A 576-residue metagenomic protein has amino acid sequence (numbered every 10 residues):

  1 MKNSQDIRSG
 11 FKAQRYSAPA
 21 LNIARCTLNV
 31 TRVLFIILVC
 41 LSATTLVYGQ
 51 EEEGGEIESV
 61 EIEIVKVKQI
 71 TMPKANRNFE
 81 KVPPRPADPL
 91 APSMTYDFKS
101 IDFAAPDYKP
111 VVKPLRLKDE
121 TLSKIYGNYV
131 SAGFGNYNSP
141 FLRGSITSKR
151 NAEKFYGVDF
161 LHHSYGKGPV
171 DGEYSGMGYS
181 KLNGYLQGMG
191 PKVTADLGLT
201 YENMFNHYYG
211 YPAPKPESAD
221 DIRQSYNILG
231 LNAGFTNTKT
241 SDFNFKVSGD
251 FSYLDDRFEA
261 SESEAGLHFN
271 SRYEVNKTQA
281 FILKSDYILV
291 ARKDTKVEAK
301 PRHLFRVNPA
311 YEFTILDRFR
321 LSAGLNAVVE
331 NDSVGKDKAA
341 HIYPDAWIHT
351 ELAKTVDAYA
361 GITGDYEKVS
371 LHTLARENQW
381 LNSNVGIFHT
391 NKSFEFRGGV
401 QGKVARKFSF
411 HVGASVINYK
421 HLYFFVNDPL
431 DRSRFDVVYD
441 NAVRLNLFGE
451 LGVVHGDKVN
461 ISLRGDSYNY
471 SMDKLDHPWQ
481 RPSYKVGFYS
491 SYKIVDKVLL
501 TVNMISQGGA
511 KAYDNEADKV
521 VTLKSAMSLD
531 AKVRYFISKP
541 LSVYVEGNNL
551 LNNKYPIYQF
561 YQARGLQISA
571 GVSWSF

Functional and structural regions predicted by a protein language model:
Y48-E120: N-terminal periplasmic/intermembrane-space "pro-region" immediately following the signal or transit peptide
L90-P110, R116-N136, E153-F160, S241-V247 (+1 more regions): Transmembrane beta-strand segments of Gram-negative outer membrane beta-barrel proteins
P110-K113, T121-V130, F134-V170, Y174-L182 (+1 more regions): Outer-membrane beta-barrel translocator/receptor signature
I125, V130-G133, R320, G324 (+2 more regions): Exposed, low-structure sequence patches enriched in small/polar residues
G144-S148, V158, G184-G188, L231-N237 (+10 more regions): Residues on the lipid-exposed face of transmembrane beta-strands in outer-membrane beta-barrel proteins
S148-G168, A280-K284, K300-D332, G456-R464: Surface-exposed extracellular loop regions of Gram-negative outer-membrane beta-barrel proteins
Y165-K181, D196-K246, D250-E264: Flexible loop and strand-edge segments within Gram-negative outer membrane beta-barrel domains
D221-G234, S248-F319: Outer-membrane beta-barrel transmembrane domain signature of Gram-negative proteins, especially the mid-to-C-terminal
